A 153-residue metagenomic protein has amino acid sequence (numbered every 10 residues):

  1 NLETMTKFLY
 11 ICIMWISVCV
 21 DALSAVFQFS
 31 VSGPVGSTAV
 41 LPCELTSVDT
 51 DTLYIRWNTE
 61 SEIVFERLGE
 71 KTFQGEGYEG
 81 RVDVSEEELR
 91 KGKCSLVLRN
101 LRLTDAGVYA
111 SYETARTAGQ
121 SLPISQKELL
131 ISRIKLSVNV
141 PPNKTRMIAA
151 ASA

Functional and structural regions predicted by a protein language model:
N1-V31: N-terminal Sec-dependent signal peptide, specifically the hydrophobic helical h-region
Y10, G36, E62, L103-A106 (+1 more regions): Disulfide-stabilized cysteine-rich extracellular repeat microdomains
Y10-I13, S17, L41, G92 (+2 more regions): Secreted/extracellular small peptides and ectodomain modules produced from precursors
M14-V26, N58-I63, A118, Q126-S152: Flexible inter-domain hinge/linker segments at boundaries of tandem extracellular adhesion modules
F27-P34, L45-T46, A150-S152: Short beta-strand segments of immunoglobulin-like
P34-T38, T50: Short, surface-exposed loop/turn motifs at beta-strand boundaries within globular domains
T38-E44, R81-K135: Ligand-binding face of N-terminal immunoglobulin V-set domains in extracellular IgSF glycoproteins
T46-R81, G119-Q120: N-terminal V-set
